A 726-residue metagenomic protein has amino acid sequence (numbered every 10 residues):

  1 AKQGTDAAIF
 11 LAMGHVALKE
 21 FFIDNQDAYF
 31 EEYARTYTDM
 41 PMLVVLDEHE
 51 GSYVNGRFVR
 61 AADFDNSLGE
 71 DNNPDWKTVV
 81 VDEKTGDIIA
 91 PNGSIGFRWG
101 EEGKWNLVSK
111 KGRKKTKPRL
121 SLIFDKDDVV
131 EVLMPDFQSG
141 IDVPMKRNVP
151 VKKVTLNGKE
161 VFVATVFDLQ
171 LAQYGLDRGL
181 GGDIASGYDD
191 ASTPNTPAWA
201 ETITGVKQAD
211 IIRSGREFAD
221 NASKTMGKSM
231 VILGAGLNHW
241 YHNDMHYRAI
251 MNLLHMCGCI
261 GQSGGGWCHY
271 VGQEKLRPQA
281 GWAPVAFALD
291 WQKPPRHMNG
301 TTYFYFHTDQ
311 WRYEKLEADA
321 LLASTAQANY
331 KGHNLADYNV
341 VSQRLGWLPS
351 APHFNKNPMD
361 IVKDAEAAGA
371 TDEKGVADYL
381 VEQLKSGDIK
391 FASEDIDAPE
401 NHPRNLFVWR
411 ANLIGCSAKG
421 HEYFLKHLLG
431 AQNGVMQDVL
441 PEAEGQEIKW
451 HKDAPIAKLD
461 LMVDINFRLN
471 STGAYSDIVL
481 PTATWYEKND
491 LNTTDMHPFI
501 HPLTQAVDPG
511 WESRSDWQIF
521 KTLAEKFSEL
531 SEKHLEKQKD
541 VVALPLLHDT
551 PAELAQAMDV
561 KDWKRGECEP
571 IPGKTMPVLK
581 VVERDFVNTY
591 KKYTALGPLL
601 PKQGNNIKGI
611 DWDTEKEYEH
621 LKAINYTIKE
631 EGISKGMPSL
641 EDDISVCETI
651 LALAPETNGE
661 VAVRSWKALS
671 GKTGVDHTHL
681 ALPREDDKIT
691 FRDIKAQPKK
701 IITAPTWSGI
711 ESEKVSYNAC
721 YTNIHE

Functional and structural regions predicted by a protein language model:
A1-Q3, P197-W199, M256-G261, Y270-E512 (+1 more regions): A cross-kingdom feature strongest in bacterial/archaeal respiratory oxidoreductases
K2-K224: Long, well-ordered, tryptophan-enriched scaffold segments
I9, F21, P91, R98-W99 (+11 more regions): Short helix/loop capping segments that flank catalytic or ligand/cofactor-binding pockets
H15-K19, I23, L176, D220 (+6 more regions): Short, well-ordered loop/turn and helix-capping segments at boundaries between secondary-structure elements and domains
F22-F30, A209-I212, M230, C259-H269 (+7 more regions): Acidic/polar loop patches that form or flank catalytic/metal-binding clefts of enzymes that bind anionic ligands
P144-P150, D190-N195, M226-L233, P403-F407 (+1 more regions): Short acidic (Asp/Glu) and glycine-rich catalytic loops that position anionic groups and cofactors
Q208-M251, W517-F520, L547-W563: P-loop NTPase catalytic cores that bind/hydrolyze ATP
